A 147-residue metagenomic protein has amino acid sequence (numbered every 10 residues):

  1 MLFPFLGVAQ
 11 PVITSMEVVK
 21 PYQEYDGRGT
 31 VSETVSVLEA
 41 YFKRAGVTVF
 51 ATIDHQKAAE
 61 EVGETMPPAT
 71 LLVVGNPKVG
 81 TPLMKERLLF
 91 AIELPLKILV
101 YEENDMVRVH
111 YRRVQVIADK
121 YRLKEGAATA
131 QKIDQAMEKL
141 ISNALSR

Functional and structural regions predicted by a protein language model:
M1-G7: Bacterial N-terminal signal peptides
G7-G46, S142: Terminal, regulation- and interaction-focused segments at domain boundaries
E39, K43-L96, V100: Compact, glycine-rich, soluble single-domain proteins
E93-M106, I141-R147: Short secondary-structure transition/capping segments
K97-L123: Beta-strand/loop substructures that line and gate deep hydrophobic ligand-binding cavities in soluble
Q115-R147: C-terminal partner/receptor-binding element of secreted or periplasmic proteins
